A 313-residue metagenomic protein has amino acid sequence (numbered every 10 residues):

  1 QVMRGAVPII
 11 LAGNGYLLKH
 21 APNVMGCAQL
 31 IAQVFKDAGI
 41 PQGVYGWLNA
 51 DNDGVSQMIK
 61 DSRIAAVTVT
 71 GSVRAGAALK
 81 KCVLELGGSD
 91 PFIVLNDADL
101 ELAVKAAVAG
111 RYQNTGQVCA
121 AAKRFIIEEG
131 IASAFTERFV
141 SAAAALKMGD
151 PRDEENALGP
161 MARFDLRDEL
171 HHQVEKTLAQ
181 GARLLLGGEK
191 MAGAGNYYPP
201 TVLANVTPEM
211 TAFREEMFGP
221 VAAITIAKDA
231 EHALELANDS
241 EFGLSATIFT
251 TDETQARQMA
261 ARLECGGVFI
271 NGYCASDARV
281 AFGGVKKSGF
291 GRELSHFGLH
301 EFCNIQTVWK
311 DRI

Functional and structural regions predicted by a protein language model:
Q1-L102, A227: Rossmann-like NAD(P) dinucleotide-binding subdomain of oxidoreductase/dehydrogenase enzymes
G5-A6, Q173, Q255: Conserved sugar-transfer catalytic core signal across GT-A, GT-B, and GT-C glycosyltransferases
G13, Y45, V67, G88 (+5 more regions): Residue-level signal for inorganic ion chemistry
G15-L17, L184, G267: A short hydrophobic/small-residue beta-strand
Q42, D61, L86-G88, V118-A120 (+3 more regions): Short glycine-enriched loop/turn motifs at secondary-structure junctions
I64, I93, K147, K190 (+1 more regions): Conserved C-terminal structural/oligomerization subdomain of aldehyde/semialdehyde dehydrogenase
R74-T207, L236, I270: ALDH superfamily catalytic-core signature
